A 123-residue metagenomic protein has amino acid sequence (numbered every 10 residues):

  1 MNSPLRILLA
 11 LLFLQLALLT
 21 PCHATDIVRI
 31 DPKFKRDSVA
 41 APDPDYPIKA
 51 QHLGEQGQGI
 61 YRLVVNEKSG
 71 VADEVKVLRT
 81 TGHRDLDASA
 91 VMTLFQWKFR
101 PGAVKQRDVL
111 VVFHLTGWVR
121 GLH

Functional and structural regions predicted by a protein language model:
M1-L9: Bacterial N-terminal signal peptides that target proteins for export
L8, R79, P101: Residues that line or immediately flank small-molecule/substrate-binding pockets and catalytic motifs
L9-A17: Bacterial N-terminal signal peptides
T20-A24: Sec/Tat signal peptide C-region and signal peptidase I cleavage site
T25-V64, A88-H123: Short proline/glycine- and basic residue-enriched helix-capping loop/turn segments at helix->loop/beta transitions
I48-K49, L78-D85: A short acidic/small-residue loop/turn micro-motif
N66-V71: Short, glycine-anchored, charge-dense loop/turn motifs used at functional sites
E74-V75: LysM (lysin motif) carbohydrate-binding repeats in extracellular/periplasmic proteins that recognize
